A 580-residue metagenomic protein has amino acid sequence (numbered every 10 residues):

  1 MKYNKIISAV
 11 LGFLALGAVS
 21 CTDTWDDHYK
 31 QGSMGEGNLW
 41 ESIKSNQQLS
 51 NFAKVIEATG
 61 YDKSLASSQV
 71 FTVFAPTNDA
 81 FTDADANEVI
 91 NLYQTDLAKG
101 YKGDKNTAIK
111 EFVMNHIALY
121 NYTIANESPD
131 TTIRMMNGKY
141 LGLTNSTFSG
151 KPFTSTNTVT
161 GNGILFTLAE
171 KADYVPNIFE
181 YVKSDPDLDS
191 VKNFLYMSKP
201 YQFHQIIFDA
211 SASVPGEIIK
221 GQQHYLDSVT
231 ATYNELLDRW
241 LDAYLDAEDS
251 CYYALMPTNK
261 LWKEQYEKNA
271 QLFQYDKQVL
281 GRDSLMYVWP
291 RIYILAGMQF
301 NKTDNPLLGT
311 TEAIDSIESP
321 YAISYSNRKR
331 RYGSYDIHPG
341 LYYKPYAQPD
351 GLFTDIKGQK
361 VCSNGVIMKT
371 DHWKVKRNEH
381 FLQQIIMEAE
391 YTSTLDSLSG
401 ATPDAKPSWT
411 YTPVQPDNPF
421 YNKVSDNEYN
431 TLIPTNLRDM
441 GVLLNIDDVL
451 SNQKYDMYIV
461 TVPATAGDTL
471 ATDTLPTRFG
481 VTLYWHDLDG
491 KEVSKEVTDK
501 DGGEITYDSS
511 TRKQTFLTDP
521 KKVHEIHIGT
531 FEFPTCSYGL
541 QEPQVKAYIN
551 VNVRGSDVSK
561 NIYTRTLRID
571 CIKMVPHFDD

Functional and structural regions predicted by a protein language model:
M1-S20: Sec-dependent bacterial lipoprotein signal peptides
I6, C21-D580: Mature, structured domains of secreted/extracytosolic soluble proteins
